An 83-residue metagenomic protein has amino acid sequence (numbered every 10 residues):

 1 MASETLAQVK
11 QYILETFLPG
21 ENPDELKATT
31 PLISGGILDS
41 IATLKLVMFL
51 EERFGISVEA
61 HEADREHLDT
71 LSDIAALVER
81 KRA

Functional and structural regions predicted by a protein language model:
M1-P23, A76-A83: Thiotemplate assembly-line natural product biosynthesis machinery
F17-I37, G55-D64, R82: Phosphopantetheine carrier-protein modules
T30, T43, T70: Ser/Thr-centric signal marking residues that sit in or immediately flank functional binding/regulatory motifs
A42-H67: Phosphopantetheinylated carrier protein domains
A63, L68-K81: C-terminal structural segments of small proteins and small subunits
